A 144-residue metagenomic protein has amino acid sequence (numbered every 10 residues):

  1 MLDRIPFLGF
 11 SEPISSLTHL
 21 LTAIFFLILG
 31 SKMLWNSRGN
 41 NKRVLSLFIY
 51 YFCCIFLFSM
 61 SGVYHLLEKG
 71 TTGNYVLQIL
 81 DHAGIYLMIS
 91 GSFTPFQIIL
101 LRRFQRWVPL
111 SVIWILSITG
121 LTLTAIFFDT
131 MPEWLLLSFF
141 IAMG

Functional and structural regions predicted by a protein language model:
M1-G144: Multi-pass alpha-helical transmembrane bundles in non-GPCR membrane proteins that perform intramembrane catalysis
